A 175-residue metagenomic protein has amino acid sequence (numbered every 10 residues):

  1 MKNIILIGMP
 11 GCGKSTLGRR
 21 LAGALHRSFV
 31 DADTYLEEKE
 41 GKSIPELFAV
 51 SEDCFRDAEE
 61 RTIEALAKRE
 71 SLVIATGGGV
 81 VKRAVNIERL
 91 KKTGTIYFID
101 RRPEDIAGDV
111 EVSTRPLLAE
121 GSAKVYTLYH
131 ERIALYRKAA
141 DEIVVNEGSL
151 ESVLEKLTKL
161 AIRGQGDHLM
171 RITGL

Functional and structural regions predicted by a protein language model:
L6: Hydrophobic anchor at the beta1->P-loop junction of P-loop NTPases
M9: P-loop (Walker A) phosphate-binding loop of NTP-binding proteins
G13: Conserved glycine(s) of the Walker
T16, R20, A24, R69 (+2 more regions): NTP-dependent small-molecule kinase module
G23-A32: Post-Walker A helix-loop "phosphate-sensing" segment adjacent to the P-loop in P-loop NTPases
D31-V80, A84-E88, L135: ATP-dependent small-molecule kinase phosphotransfer cores that center on conserved nucleotide phosphate-binding segments
G78-V80, R102-E104, S149: Short glycine-rich anion-binding loops that position phosphate/pyrophosphate groups of nucleotides and phosphorylated
T93-A134: A glycine- and Lys/Arg-enriched "phosphate-lid" helix/loop adjacent to the NTP-binding pocket of small-molecule kinases
